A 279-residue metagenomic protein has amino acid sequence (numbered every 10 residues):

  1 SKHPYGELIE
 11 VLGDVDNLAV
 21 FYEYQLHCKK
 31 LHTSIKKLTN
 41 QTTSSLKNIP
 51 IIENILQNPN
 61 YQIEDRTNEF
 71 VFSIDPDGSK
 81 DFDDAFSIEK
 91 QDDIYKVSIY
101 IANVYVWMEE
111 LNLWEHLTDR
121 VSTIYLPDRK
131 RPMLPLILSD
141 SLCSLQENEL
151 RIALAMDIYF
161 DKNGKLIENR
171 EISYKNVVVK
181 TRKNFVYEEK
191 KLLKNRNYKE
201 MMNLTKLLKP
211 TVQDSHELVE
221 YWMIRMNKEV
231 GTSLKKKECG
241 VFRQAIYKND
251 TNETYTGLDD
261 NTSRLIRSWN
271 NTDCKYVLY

Functional and structural regions predicted by a protein language model:
K2-Y61, N68: Low-complexity, highly charged intrinsically disordered N-terminal segments that act as targeting/localization
T42-Y279: Electropositive polyanion-binding surfaces
